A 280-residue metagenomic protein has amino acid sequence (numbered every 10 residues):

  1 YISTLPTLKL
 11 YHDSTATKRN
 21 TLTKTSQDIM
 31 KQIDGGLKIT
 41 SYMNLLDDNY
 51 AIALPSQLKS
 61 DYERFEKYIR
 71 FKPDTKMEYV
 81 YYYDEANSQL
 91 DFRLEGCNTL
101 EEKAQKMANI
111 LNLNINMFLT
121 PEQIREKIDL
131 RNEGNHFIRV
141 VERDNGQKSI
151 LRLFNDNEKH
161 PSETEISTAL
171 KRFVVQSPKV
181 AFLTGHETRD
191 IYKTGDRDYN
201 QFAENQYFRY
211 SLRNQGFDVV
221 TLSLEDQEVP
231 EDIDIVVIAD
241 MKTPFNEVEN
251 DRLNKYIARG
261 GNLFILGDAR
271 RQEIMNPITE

Functional and structural regions predicted by a protein language model:
Y1-E280: Short, surface-exposed patches at the edges or C-terminal ends of soluble domains, predominantly
